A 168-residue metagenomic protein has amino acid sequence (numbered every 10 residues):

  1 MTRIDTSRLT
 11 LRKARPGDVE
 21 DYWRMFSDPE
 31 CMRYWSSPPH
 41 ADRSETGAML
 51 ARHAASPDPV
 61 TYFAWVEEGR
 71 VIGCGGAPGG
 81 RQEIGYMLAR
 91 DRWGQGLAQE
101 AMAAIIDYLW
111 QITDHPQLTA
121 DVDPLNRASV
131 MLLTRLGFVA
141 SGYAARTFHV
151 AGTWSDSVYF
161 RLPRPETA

Functional and structural regions predicted by a protein language model:
M1-P29, R33, Y62-A168: Acyl-donor (CoA/ACP) binding surface of acyl/acetyltransferases
E30-A51: Conserved GNAT-fold acetyl-CoA-binding loop/helix
L50-R52, T147-F148: Short, P/G- and charge-enriched loop/turn segments at secondary-structure junctions
R52-H53, Y108: A generic secondary-structure signal
H53-D58, F138: Short loop/turn motifs at secondary-structure junctions and domain boundaries
